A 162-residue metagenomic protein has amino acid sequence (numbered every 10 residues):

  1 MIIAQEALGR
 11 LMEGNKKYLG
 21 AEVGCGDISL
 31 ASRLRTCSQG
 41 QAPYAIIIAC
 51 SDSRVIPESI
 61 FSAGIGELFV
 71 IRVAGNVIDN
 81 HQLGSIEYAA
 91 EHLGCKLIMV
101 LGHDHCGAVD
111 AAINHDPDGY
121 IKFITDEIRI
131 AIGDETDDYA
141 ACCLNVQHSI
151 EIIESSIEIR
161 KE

Functional and structural regions predicted by a protein language model:
M1-A42, G66, N76-G84, Y88-L93 (+1 more regions): Divalent-metal-activated hydrolytic enzyme cores
L11, I47, I71, V100: Divalent metal-coordination and catalytic microenvironments
Q41-Y44, R54: Short, basic and Ser/Thr-rich N-terminal targeting/leader segments
A49-R54, A74-V77: Short glycine-enriched loops at secondary-structure junctions
D52-R54, H103-A108: Gly/Ser/Thr-rich loops at beta-strand to alpha-helix junctions that form or flank small-molecule/cofactor-binding
S53, F61-S62: An anion-binding catalytic pocket shared by soluble metabolic enzymes
S62-V70: Short helix-loop-beta junction
Q82, I98-H103: Ordered, amphipathic secondary-structure segments that act as subunit-interaction surfaces in large macromolecular
